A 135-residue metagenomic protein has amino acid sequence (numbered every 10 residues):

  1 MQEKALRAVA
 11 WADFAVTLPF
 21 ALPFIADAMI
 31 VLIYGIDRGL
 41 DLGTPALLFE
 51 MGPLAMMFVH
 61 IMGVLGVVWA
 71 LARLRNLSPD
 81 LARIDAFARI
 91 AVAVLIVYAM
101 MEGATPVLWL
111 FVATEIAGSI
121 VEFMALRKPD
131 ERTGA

Functional and structural regions predicted by a protein language model:
M1-F14: Interfacial segments of alpha-helical transmembrane regions
F14-V59: Hydrophobic transmembrane helix segments
F20, F24, R73, I96-M100 (+1 more regions): Structural signal for membrane-spanning alpha-helices in multi-pass inner-membrane proteins, emphasizing helix cores
A55-A70: Alpha-helical transmembrane segments of helical membrane proteins, especially in multi-pass transport, channel
V68-L81: Juxtamembrane helix-break-helix junctions at the cytosolic face of small multi-pass alpha-helical membrane proteins
D85-I116: Hydrophobic alpha-helical transmembrane segments of integral membrane proteins
A113-A135: Membrane-water interface at the C-terminal end of transmembrane alpha helices
